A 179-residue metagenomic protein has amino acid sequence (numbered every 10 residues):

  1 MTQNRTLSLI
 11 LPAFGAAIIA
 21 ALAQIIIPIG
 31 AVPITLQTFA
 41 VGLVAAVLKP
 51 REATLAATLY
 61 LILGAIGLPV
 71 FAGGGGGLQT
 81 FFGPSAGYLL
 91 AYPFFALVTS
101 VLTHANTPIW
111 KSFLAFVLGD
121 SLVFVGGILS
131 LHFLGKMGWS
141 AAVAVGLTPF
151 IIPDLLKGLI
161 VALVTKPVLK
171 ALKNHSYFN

Functional and structural regions predicted by a protein language model:
M1-T54: Hydrophobic transmembrane alpha-helices
R5-S8, P50-L55, A105-K111, G138-W139: Membrane-helix interface segments
L9-F14, F39-A40, A53-L59, S85-L90 (+3 more regions): Hydrophobic alpha-helical transmembrane segments
F14, A21, L78-V125: Short helix-perturbing small/polar motifs within transmembrane alpha-helices
A23-P33, L61-F95: Interfacial aromatic-anchored transmembrane helix boundaries in multi-pass membrane proteins
V47-L48, V98-N106, V168-L172: Structural signal for the C-terminal ends of transmembrane alpha-helices and the immediately following loop
A56-Y60, L68-F71, F95, T99 (+3 more regions): Alpha-helical transmembrane segments and their lipid-water interface positions in multi-pass membrane proteins
G74, T107-N179: Membrane-embedded alpha-helical hairpins and interfacial helices in multi-pass inner-membrane proteins
